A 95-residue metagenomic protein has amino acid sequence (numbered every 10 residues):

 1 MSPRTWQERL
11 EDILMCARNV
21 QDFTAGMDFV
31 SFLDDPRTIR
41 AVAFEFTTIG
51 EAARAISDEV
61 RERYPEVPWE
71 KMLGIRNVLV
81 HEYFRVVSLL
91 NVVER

Functional and structural regions predicted by a protein language model:
M1-R95: Solvent-exposed interaction patches of small proteins and small membrane subunits
